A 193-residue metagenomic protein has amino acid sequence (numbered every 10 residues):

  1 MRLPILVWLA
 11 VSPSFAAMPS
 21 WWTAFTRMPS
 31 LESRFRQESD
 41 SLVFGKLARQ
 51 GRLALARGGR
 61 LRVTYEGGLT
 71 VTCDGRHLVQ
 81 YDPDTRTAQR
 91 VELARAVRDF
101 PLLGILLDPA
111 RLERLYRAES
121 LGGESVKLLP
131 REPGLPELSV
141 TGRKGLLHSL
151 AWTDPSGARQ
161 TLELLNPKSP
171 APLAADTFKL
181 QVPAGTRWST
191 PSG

Functional and structural regions predicted by a protein language model:
M1-W8: Sec-dependent signal peptide recognition, specifically the positively charged N-region followed immediately by
L9-A48, A56-R60, V182-G193: N-terminal leader/targeting segments and the immediate start of mature chains
M28-S30, A48-Q50, G58, E66 (+5 more regions): Extracytoplasmic
R36-D40, T64-E66, Y81-P83, L129-R131 (+1 more regions): A generic structural motif
L42, G68-T70, T87, G134-E137 (+1 more regions): Short beta-strands and strand-coil junctions in structured, solvent-facing domains, enriched
R52-F100, Q160: An acidic-aromatic
T85-E124: Flexible, surface-exposed loop/linker segments and immediately adjacent secondary-structure boundaries
L115, E119-S192: Gly/Pro-enriched, hydrophobic low-complexity segments that function as extracytoplasmic propeptides/linkers
